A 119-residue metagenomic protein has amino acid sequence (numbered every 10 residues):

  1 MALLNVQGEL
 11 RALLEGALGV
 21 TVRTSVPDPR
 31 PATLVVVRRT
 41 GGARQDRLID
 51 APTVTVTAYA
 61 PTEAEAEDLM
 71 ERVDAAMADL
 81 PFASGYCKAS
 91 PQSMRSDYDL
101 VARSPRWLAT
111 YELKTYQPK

Functional and structural regions predicted by a protein language model:
M1-L48, A64, D68-A75, L80-C87: Small/polar-rich, solvent-exposed N-terminal microdomains that initiate assembly or binding
I49-A66, P105-T115: Oligomerization/assembly interface segments of phage tail-like spikes and tubes
A75-K119: Acidic-leaning, charged glycine-interspersed low-complexity segments
